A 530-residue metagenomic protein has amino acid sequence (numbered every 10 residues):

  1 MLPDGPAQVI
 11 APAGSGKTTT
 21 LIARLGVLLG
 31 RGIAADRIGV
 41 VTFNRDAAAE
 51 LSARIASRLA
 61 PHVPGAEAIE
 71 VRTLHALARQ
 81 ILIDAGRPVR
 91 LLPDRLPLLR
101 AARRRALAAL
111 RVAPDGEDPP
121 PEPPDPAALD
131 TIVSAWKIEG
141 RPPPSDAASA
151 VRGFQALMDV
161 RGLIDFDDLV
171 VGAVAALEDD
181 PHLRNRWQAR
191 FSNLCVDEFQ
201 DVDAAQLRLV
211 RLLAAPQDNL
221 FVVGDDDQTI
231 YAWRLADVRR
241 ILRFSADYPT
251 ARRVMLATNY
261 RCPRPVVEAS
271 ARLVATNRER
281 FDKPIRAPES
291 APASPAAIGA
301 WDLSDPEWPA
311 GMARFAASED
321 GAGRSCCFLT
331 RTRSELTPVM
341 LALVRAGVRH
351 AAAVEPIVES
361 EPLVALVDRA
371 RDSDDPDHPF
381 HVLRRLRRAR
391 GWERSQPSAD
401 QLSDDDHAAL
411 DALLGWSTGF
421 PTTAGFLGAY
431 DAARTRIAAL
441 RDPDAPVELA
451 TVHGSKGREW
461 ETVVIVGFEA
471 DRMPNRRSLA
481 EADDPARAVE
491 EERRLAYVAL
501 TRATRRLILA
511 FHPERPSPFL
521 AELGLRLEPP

Functional and structural regions predicted by a protein language model:
D4-A7, P12, G26-L177, P181 (+3 more regions): A basic/glycine-biased coupling hinge at the interface between accessory DNA-binding modules
I10, S15-L21, L25, P249-R252 (+2 more regions): Helicase P-loop NTPase motor core
G16-A23, R45, E50, R458: Phosphate-binding Walker
W187-A205, L220-F221: SF2 helicase catalytic motif II
A204-D218, R239-R243: Short, conserved "post-DEAD/DEAH" coupling segment immediately C-terminal to helicase motif II within the SF2/RecA-like
P216-Y231, S245-N259: Conserved phosphoryl-transfer catalytic core
A310-S417: Conserved helicase/translocase motor-coupling segment
R394-S395, S417-E448, H453, T462 (+1 more regions): C-terminal accessory regions
